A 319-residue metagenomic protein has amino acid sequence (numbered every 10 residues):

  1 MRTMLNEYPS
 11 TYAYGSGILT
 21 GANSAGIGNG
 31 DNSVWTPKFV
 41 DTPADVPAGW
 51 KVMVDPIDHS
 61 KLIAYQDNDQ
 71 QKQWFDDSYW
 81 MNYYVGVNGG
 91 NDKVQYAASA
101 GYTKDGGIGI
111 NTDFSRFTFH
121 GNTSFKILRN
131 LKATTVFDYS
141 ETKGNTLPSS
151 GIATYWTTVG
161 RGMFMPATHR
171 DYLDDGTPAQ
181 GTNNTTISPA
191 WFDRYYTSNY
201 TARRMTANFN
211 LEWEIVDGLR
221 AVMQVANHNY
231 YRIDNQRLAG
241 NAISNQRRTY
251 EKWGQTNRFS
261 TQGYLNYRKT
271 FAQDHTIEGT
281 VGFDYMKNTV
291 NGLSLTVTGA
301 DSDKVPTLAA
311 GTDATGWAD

Functional and structural regions predicted by a protein language model:
M1-D67, D77, G107-F114, T118-T206 (+1 more regions): Surface-exposed loop/interface segments of Gram-negative outer-membrane beta-barrel transport/assembly proteins
D58, V85-G86: N-terminal periplasmic accessory domains that precede and gate Gram-negative outer-membrane beta-barrel machines
Q73-S78, V87-N91: Outer-membrane beta-barrel initiation region
W80, Y84, K104-D105: Conserved interaction-surface patches within small, structured recognition/assembly domains
N82-Y84, D193, N208: Short structured motifs
G89-N91, Y102, F125, L211-W213 (+2 more regions): Residue-level signature of outer-membrane beta-barrel architecture
